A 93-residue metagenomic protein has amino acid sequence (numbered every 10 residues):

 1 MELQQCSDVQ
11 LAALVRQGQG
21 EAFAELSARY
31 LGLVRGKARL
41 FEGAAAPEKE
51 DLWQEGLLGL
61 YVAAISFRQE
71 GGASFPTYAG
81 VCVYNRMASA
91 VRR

Functional and structural regions predicted by a protein language model:
M1-R93: Alpha-helical promoter-recognition and RNA polymerase-docking modules of transcription initiation factors, dominated by
